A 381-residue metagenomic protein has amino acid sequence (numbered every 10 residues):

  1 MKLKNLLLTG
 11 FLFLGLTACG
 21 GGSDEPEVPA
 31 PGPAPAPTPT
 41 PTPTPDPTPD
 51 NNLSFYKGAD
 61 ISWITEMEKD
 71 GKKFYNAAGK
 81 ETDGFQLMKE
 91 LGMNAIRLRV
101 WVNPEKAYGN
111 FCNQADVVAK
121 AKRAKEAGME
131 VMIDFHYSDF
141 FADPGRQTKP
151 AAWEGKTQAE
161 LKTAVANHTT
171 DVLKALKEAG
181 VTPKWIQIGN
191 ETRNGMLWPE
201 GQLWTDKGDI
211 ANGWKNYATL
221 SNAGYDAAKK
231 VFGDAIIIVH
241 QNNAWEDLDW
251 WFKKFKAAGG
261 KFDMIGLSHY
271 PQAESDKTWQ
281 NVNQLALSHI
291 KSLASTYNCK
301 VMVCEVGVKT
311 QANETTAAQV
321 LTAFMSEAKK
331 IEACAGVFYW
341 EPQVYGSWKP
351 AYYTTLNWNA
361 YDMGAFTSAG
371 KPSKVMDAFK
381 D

Functional and structural regions predicted by a protein language model:
K2-P49: Bacterial Sec-dependent N-terminal signal peptides
P49-G84: Boundary/entry segment of secreted carbohydrate-active catalytic domains
A59, M88, D134, I186 (+3 more regions): Conserved, mostly hydrophobic/aromatic
M67-E68, K72-G79, N103-A115, R193-M196 (+4 more regions): Acidic-and-aromatic substrate-binding clefts and catalytic sites of carbohydrate-active enzymes
G71-K89, A166-A175, W245-K256, L321-M325: Short, acidic/polar
T82-F85, G233-I236, E246-T316, S326-K329 (+1 more regions): Glycoside hydrolase catalytic-domain groove-lining segments
L87-G213, Y217-I237, N242: Substrate-binding cleft and catalytic face of glycoside hydrolase catalytic domains, especially the flexible beta-alpha
Q311-E327, I331-D381: Aromatic-rich peripheral "rim/lid" segments of glycoside hydrolase catalytic domains that contact and position glycan
